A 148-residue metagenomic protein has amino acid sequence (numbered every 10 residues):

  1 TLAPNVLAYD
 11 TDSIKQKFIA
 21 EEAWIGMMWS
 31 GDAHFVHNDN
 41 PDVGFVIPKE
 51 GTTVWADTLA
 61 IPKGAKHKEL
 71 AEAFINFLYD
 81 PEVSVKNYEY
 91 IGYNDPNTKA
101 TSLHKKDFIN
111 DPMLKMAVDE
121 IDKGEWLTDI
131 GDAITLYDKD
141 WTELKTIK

Functional and structural regions predicted by a protein language model:
T1-P48: Ligand-binding pocket segment of bilobal, Venus flytrap-like solute-binding proteins
L2-A3, E22, H37, K63 (+3 more regions): Sec/Tat-exported extracytoplasmic proteins
N5-V6, W24, D42-V43, H67 (+3 more regions): A general structural signal for well-ordered secondary-structure junctions
Y9-D12, A65-E69, P81, L127-T135: Soluble non-cytosolic domains of exported or imported proteins
K15, I19, M27, E72-Y79 (+3 more regions): Non-transmembrane alpha-helical segments in soluble domains of secreted/periplasmic/extracellular proteins
T53, D57, P62-D122: Mature extracytoplasmic/periplasmic domains
V118-K148: Conserved C-terminal helix/tail region of periplasmic/extracytoplasmic solute-binding proteins
